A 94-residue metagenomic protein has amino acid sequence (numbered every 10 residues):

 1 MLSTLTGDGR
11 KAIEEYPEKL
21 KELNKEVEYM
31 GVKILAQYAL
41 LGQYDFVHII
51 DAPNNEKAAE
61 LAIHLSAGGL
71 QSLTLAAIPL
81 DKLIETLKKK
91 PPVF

Functional and structural regions predicted by a protein language model:
L2-F94: A compositional/biophysical signature of low hydrophobicity enriched in polar/charged and small residues
